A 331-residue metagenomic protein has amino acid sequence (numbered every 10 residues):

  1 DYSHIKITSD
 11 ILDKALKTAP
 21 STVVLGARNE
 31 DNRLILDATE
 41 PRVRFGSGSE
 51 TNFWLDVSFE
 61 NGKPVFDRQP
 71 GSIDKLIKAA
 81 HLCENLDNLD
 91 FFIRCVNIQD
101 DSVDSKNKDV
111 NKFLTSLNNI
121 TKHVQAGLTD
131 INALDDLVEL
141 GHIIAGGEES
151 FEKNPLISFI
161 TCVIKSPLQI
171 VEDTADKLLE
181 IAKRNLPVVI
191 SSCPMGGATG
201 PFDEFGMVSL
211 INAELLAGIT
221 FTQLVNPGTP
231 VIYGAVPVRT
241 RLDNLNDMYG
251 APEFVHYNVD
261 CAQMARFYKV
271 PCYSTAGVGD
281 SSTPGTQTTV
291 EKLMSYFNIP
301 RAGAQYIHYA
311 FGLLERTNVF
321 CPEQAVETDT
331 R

Functional and structural regions predicted by a protein language model:
D1-E60: Glycine-rich, N-terminal phosphate-binding loop and its surrounding beta-alpha-beta segment
D1-Y2, P64, Q125, N318-V319: Charged, low-complexity surface segments at secondary-structure and domain boundaries
Y2-I7, K63-G71, A325: Short, exposed beta-strand "edge-strand" segments with a Pro/Gly-rich flavor and a Y/T-containing core
S3-A15, A198-T199, L242, T283 (+1 more regions): Short secondary-structure boundary/hinge segments and terminal tails
N29-N52, L224-V238, H308-R316, R331: Electropositive, surface-exposed helix/loop patches at the edges of structured domains that serve as adaptable
W54-D56, Q169, T199, T317: Short helix/loop capping segments that flank catalytic or ligand/cofactor-binding pockets
P64-Q305: Helix-rich catalytic cores of soluble enzyme domains
G285-R331: C-terminal catalytic subdomain
